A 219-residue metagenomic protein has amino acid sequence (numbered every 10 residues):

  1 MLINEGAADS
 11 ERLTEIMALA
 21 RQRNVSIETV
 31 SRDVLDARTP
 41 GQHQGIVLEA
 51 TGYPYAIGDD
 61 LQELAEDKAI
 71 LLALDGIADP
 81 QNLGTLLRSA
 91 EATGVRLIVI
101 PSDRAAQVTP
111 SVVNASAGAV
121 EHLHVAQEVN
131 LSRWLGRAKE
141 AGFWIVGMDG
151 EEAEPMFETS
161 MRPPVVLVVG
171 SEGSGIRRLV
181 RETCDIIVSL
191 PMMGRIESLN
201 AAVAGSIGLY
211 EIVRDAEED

Functional and structural regions predicted by a protein language model:
M1-E63: N-terminal positively charged helical leader segments and presequences
M1-V25, L64-E154: RNA substrate-binding interface of SAM-dependent RNA methyltransferases
A7-A8, P54, A105, G173-G175: Conserved nucleotide-binding/hydrolysis micro-motifs of P-loop NTPases
R12-L13, D59, L83, T109-P110 (+3 more regions): Short glycine-/acidic-enriched loop or helix-start segments at secondary-structure transitions that form or flank
D33-R38, P54-A56, N130-L135, A153-E154 (+1 more regions): A short acidic, often aromatic-flanked loop/helix-cap motif at beta-alpha or helix-coil junctions that lines enzyme
R38-T51, S116, Q127, R162-G170: Short basic, glycine-rich beta-strand/loop surfaces that mediate nucleic-acid
A92, L97, N114-A119, R178-D219: Structured adenosyl-cofactor binding patch, chiefly the S-adenosyl-L-methionine
V146-I196, N200: Active-site/ligand-binding-proximal alpha/beta "capping" segment
